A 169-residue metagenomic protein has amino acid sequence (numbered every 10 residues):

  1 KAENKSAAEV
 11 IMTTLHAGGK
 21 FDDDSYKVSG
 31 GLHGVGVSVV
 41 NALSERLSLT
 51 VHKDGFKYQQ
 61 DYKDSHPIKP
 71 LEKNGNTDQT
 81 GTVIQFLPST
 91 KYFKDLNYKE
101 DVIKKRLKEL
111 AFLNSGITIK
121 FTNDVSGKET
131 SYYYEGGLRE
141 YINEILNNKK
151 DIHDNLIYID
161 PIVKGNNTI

Functional and structural regions predicted by a protein language model:
K1, K150-I159: Core mixed alpha/beta domains of very large multi-subunit molecular machines
K1-A7, G18-E144: GHKL-type ATPase core
I11: Short basic (Lys/Arg) and small-residue
T14-L15: Mobile ATP-lid/nucleotide-binding loop of the nucleotide-binding subdomain
I157, K164-I169: GHKL/Bergerat-fold ATPase module
